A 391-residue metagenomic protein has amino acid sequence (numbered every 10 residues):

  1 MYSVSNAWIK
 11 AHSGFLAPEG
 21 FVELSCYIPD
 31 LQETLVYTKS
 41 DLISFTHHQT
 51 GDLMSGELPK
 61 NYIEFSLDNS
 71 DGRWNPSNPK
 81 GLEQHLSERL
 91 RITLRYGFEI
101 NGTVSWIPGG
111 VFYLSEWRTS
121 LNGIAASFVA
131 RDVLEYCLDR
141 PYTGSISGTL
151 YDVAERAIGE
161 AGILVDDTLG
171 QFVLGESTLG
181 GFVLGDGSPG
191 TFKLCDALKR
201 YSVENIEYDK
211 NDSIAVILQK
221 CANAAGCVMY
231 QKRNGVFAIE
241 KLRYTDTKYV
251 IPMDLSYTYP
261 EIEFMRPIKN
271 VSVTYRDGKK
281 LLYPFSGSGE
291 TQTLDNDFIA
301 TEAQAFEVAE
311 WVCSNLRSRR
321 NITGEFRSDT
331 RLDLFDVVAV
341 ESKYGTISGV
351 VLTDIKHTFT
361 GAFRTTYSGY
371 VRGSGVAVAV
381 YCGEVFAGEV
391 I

Functional and structural regions predicted by a protein language model:
M1-G148, R156, T178, F182 (+4 more regions): Assembly/oligomerization scaffold segments
M1-S13, E19, F128-A130, C137-S145 (+5 more regions): Acidic, low-complexity/disordered segments
L31-Q32, G102, N234-G235, G278 (+1 more regions): Detector for glycine-centered tight turns/loop "hinges" at secondary-structure junctions
L35, D52-L58, G287-N296, E302 (+2 more regions): Short secondary-structure boundary/capping segments within folded domains
T103-W106, R118-E263: Charged- and aromatic-enriched interaction segments used to assemble and dock large macromolecular complexes
C227-V228, A309, T358: Short beta-strands and strand-coil junctions in structured, solvent-facing domains, enriched
V228-Q231, N270-Y275: Broad, structure-driven detector of short, well-ordered beta-strand segments within folded domains
A303-R317: Stable alpha-helical structural segments in soluble proteins, enriched in small hydrophobic residues
